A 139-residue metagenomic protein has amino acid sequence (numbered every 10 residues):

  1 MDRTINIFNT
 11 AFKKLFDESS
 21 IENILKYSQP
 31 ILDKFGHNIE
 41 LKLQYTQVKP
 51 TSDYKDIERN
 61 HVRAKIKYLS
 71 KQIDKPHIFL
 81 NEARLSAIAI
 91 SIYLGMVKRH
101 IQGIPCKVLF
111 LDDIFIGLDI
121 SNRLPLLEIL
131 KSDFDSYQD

Functional and structural regions predicted by a protein language model:
R3-K55: Amphipathic alpha-helical domain-onset/packing element
K55-V62: Short, flexible loop/turn motifs enriched in small residues
R63-Y93, L118: Conserved ABC ATPase signature
L80, K98-K107: Short basic/glycine-enriched coil/helix segment immediately N-terminal to the Walker B
E82, G103, D119-I120, L124: Conserved D-loop-proximal element of ABC-family nucleotide-binding domains
I90, P125-L130: Conserved hydrophobic alpha-helix in the ABC-type ATPase nucleotide-binding domain
P105-K107, D135-D139: Loop/turn-to-beta-strand initiation segments
D112, I116-I120: ABC-family nucleotide-binding domains
